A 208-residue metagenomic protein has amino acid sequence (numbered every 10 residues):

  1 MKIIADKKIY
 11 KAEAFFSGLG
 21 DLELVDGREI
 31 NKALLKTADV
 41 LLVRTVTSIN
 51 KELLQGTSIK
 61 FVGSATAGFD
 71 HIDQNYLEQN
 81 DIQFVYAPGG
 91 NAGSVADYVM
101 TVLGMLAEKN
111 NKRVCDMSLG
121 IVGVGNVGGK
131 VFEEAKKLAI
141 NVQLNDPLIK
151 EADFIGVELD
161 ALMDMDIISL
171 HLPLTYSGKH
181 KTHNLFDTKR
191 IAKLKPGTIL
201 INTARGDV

Functional and structural regions predicted by a protein language model:
M1-A38: N-terminal glycine-/charge-rich "phosphate-binding" loop or analogous flexible N-terminal tail
K2, M117-S118, N141: Residues that mark the start of a beta-strand
K7-Y10, G27-E29, R44-I49, T66-F69 (+2 more regions): Short beta->alpha connector loops
L19-G20, A38-D39, I59, A139 (+2 more regions): Short, well-ordered alpha-helix to beta-strand connector turns
D39-N111, L200: Phosphate/diphosphate ligand-binding glycine-rich loop within oxidoreductases
S48-L53, I149-V208: Rossmann-like adenosine-cofactor binding region
V102-K137: Glycine-rich NAD(P)-binding loop of Rossmann-like domains
K137-F154: NAD(P)-binding Rossmann-fold cofactor-contacting core
